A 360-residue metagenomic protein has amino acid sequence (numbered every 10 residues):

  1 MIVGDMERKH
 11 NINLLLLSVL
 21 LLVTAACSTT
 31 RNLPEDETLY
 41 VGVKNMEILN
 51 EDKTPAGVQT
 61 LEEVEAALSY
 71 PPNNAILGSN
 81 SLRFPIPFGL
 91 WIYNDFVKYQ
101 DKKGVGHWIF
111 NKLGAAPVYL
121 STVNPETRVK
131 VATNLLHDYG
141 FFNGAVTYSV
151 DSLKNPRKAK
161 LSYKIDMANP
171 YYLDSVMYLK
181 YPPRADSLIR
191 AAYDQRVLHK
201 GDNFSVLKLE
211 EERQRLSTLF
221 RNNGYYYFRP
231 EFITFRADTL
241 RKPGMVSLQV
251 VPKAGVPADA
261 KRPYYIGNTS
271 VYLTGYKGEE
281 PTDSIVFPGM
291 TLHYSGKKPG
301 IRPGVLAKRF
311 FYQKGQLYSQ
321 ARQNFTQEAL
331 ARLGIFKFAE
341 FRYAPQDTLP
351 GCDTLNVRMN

Functional and structural regions predicted by a protein language model:
M1-I2: Short, positively charged and aromatic/hydrophobic N-terminal segments
D5-L15: Bacterial N-terminal signal peptides that target proteins for export
E7, S28-R332, F338-A344, C352-L355: Interaction-mediating elements
V23-A26: C-terminal motif of bacterial Sec signal peptides marking the signal peptidase cleavage site
R358-N360: Extended beta-strand-rich architecture
